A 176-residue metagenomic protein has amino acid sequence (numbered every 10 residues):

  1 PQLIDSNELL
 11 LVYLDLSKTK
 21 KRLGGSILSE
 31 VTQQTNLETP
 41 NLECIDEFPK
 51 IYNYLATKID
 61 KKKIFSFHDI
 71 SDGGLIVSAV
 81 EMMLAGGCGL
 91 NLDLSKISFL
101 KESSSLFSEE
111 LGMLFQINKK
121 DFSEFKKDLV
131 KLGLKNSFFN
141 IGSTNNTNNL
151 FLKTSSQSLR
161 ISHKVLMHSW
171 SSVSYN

Functional and structural regions predicted by a protein language model:
P1-E43, A56-I59, D121: Mobile "lid/hinge" segments at catalytic clefts and subdomain interfaces of large enzymes
L37-P40, Y52-N176: Glycine-/charge-enriched secondary-structure boundary and capping motifs
